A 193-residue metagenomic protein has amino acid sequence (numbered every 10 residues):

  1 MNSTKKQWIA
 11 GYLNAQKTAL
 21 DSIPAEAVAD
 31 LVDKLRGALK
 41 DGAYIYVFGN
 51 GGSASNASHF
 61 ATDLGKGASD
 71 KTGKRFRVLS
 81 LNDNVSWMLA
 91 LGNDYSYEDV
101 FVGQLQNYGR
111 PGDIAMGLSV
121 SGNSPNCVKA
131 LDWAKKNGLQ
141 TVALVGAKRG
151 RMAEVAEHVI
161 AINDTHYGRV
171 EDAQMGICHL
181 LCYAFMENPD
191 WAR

Functional and structural regions predicted by a protein language model:
M1-I23: Generic N-terminal amphipathic, Lys/Arg-enriched alpha-helix
I23-D41: A short, well-structured juxtamembrane/interface segment
G37-G109: Glycine-rich, small/polar surface segments that engage phosphate groups of diverse ligands
G42, G112, G138-L139: Glycine-centered short loops/turns at secondary-structure junctions
S53-S58, N123-A130, M152: Short glycine/serine/threonine-rich phosphate/pyrophosphate-binding segments that cradle anionic phosphate groups
N107, G168-R193: A charged, well-structured terminal subsegment
L144-A156: Short, glycine/polar-rich helix-capping loops at beta-to-alpha or helix-loop-helix junctions that flank or form
